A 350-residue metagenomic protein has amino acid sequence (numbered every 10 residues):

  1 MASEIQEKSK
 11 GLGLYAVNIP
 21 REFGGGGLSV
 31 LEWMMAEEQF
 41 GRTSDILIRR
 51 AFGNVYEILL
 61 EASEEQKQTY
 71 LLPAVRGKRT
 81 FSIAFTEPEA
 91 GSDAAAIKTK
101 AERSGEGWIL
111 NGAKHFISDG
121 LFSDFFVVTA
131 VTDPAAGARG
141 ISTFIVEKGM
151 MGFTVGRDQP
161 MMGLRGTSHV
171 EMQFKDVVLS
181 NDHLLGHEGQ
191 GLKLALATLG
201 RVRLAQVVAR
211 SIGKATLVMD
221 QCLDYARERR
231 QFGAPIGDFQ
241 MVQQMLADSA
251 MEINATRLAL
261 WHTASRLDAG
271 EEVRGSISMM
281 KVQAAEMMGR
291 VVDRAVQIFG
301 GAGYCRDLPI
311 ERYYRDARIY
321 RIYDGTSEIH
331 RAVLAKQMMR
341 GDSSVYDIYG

Functional and structural regions predicted by a protein language model:
S3-K78, S118-F125, G137, R201 (+3 more regions): Internal helix-loop-helix
S9, L47, A74, I212-M219 (+3 more regions): Alpha-helical transition-metal enzyme core signature, strongest for iron centers
L31, M35-A36, G53-E57, A197 (+2 more regions): Glycine-rich phosphate/cofactor-binding loops in nucleotide/flavin-utilizing enzymes
G41, F153-N254, Y320, K336 (+1 more regions): Glycine-rich beta->alpha junctions and the first turn(s) of the following alpha-helix
G77-F85: A short, Trp-centered hydrophobic/proline-enriched beta-strand micro-motif
T99-E102: A structural signal for short hydrophobic beta-strand segments in well-ordered beta-sheet cores
N111-V155: A short core secondary-structure module
L223, R227-A234, A250-Q283, V296-G301: C-terminal helix-coil-helix/basic helical segment that borders enzyme active sites and/or dimer interfaces and provides
